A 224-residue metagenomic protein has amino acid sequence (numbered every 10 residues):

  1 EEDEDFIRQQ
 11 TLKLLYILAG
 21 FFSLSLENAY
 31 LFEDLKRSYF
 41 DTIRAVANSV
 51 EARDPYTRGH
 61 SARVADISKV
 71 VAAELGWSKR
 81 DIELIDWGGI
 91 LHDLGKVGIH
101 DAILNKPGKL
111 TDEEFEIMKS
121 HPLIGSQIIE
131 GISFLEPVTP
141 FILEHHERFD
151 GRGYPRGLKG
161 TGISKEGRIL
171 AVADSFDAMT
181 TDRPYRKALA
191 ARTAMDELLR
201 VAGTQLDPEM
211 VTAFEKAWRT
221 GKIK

Functional and structural regions predicted by a protein language model:
E1, L24, T181: Sensory beta-strand/linker motifs that couple input domains to effectors
E2-D3, F176: PAS/PAC or PAS-like capping segment
D3-E4, P184: Surface-exposed, flexible loop/turn segments at secondary-structure boundaries
D5-E27, E83, K165: Amphipathic alpha-helical "output/dimerization" segments
Q9, E33, F40, R44-K224: Metal-dependent catalytic cores of enzymes that make or break cyclic nucleotides and related phosphoester linkages
